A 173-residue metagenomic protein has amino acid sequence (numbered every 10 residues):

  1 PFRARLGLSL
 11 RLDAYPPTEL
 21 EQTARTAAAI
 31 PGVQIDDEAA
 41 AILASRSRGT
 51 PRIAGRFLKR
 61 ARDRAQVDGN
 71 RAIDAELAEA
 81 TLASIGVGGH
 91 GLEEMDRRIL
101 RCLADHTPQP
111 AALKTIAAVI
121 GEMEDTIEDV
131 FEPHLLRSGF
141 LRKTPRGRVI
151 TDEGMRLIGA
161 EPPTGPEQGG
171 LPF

Functional and structural regions predicted by a protein language model:
P1-R5, G91-L92, G165-P166, L171-F173: Conserved catalytic network of the ASCE P-loop NTPase/AAA+ motor domain
P1-S45, G55-R56: Conserved AAA+ ATPase core "coupling" helix
A14-L20, R48-T50, A61, G154-R156: Conserved nucleotide-binding/hydrolysis micro-motifs of P-loop NTPases
D36-E38, S47-R62, A72-D74, L92-E94 (+2 more regions): The conserved phosphate-sensing helix
A40-A41, L58, R62-G86, D96 (+1 more regions): Conserved C-terminal helix/linker of AAA+ ATPases
A40-R46, R52-V67, R98-R101, K114-T115 (+1 more regions): C-terminal helical "lid" of AAA+/P-loop NTPase domains
A78, L82-P110: Winged-helix-like regulatory helical subdomains adjacent to P-loop NTPase cores
L103-F173: Terminal-proximal interaction/regulatory segments of ATP-powered molecular machines
